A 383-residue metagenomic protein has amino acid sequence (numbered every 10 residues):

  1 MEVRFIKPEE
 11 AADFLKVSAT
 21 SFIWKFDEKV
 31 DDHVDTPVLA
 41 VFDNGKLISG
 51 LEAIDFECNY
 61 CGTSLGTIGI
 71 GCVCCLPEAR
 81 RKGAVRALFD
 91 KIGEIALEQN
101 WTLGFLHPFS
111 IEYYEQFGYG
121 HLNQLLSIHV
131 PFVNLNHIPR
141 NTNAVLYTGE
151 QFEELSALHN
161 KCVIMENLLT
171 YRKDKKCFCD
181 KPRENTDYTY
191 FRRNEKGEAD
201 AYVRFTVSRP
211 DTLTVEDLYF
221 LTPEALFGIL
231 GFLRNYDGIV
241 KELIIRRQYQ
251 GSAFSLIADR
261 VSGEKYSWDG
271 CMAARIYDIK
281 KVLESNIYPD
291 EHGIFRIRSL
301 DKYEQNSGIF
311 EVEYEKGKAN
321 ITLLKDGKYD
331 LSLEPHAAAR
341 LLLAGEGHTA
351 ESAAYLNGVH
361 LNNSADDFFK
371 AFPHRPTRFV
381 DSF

Functional and structural regions predicted by a protein language model:
M1-D55, G62-G69, L135-K176, R209-L213: Short amphipathic alpha-helix that is part of the acyltransferase structural core
D55, Y119-H137, E216-F383: Active-site/acyl-donor-binding loops of N-acyltransferases
I70-R80, F109, T214-P223: A short, internal acetyl-CoA/4′-phosphopantetheine-binding micro-motif in the GNAT/acyltransferase core
A79, A96, L233: Hydrophobic pocket-lining residues that define ligand/cofactor binding sites across diverse proteins
A79-K91, E224-G228: Conserved acetyl-CoA pyrophosphate-binding loop and the N-cap/start of the following alpha-helix in GNAT-like
A96-P108, G238-Q248: Conserved GNAT acetyl-CoA-binding A-motif
Q124-E216, P223-F227, G231-F232, Y236 (+1 more regions): Amide-forming acyltransferase catalytic core, primarily the GNAT-like/NAT-type and related acyltransferase folds
